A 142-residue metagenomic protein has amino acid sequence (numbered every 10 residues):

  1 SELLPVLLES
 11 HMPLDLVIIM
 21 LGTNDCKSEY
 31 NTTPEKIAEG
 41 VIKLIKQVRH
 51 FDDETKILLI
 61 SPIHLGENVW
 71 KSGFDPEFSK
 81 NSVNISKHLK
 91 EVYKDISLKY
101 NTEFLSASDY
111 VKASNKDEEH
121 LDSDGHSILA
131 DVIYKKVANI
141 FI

Functional and structural regions predicted by a protein language model:
S1-I142: Alpha-helical cap/lid subdomain in secreted, periplasmic, or secretory-pathway luminal O-acyl-processing enzymes
